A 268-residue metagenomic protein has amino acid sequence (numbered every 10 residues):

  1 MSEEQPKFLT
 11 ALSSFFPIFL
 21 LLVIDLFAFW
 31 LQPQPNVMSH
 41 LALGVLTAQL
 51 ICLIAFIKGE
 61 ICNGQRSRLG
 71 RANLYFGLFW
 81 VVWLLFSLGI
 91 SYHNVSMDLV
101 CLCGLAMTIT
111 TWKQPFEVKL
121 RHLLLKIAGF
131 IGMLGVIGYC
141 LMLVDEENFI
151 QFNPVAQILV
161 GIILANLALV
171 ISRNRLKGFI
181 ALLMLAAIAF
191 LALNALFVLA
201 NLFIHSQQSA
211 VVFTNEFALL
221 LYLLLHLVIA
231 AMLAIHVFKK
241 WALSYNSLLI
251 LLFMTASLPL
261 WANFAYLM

Functional and structural regions predicted by a protein language model:
M1-C52, A265-Y266: N-terminal signal-anchor module of multipass membrane proteins
P35-M38, K58-N153: Membrane-interface helix-loop-helix junctions at boundaries between adjacent transmembrane segments
G44-E60, G104-T110, A231-M232: Central hydrophobic cores of alpha-helical transmembrane segments in multi-pass inner-membrane proteins across all
M107-Q114, I137-C140, V160-N174, A192-N201 (+1 more regions): Alpha-helical transmembrane segments in multipass membrane proteins, preferentially the mid-helix core
L176-A187: Interfacial segments of alpha-helical transmembrane regions
L202-I229: Short alpha-helical packing/oligomerization segments
I235-T255: Interfacial loop-to-transmembrane junctions
L258-M268: Juxtamembrane boundary at the C-terminal end of a transmembrane helix
